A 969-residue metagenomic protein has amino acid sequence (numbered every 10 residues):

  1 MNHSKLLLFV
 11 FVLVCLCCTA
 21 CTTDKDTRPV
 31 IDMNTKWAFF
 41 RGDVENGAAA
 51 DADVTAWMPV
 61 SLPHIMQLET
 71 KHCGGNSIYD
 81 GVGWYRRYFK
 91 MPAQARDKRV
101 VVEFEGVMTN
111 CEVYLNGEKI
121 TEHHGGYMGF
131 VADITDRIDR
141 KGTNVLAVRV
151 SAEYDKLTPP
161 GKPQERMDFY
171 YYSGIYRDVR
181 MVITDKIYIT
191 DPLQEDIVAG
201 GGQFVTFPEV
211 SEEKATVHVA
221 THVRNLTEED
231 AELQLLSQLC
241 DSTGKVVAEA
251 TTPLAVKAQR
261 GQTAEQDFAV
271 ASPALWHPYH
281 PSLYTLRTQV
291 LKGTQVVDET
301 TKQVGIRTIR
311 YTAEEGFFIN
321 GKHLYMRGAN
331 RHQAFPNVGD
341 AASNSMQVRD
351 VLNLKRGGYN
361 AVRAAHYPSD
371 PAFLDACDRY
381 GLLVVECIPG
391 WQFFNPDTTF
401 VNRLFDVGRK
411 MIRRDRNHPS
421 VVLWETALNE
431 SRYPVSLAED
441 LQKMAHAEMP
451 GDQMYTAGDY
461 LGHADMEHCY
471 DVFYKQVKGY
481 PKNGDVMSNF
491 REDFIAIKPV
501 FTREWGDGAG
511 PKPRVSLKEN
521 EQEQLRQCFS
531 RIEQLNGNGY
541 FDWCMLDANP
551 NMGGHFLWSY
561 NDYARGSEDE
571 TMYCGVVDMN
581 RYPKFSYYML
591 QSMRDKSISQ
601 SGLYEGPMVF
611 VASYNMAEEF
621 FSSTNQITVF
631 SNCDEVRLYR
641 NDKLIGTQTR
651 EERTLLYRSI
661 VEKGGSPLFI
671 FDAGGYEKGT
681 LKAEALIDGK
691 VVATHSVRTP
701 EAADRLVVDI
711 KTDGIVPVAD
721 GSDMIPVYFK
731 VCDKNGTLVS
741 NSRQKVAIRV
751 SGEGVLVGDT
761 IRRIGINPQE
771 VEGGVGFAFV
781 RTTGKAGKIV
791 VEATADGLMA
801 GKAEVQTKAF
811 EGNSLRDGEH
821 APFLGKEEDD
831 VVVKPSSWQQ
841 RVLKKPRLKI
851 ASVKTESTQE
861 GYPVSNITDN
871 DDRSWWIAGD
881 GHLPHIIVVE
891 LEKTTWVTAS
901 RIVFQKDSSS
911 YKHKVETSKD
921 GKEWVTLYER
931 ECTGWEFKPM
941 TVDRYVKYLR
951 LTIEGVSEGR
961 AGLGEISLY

Functional and structural regions predicted by a protein language model:
D24-E103, P159-R166, Y172-I175, D185-I187 (+3 more regions): Extended carbohydrate-recognition surfaces in non-catalytic/accessory domains of CAZymes and lectin-like proteins
P29-G47, M167, Y171-G174, M181 (+6 more regions): Substrate-binding clefts and catalytic carboxylate motifs of secreted carbohydrate-active enzymes
D43, D80-E195, L226, L382-L383 (+6 more regions): Accessory beta-strand-rich segments of carbohydrate-active enzymes
W57, L115, G825-K893, V903-K912 (+2 more regions): Disordered, acidic Ser/Thr/Pro-rich linker "stalks" and the adjacent N-terminal cap of the next globular domain
H64-M91, A95-F104, M108-L115, T121-H124 (+8 more regions): Active-site-adjacent substrate/metal-binding segments within catalytic domains of carbohydrate-active enzymes
K214-A255, A264-Q266, N625-T647, G679-A685 (+2 more regions): Beta-strand-rich binding/interaction modules
V351-N353, A361-L590, Y604-F610, A617-E618 (+1 more regions): Substrate-binding/catalytic cleft of secreted carbohydrate-active enzymes, primarily glycoside hydrolases
D880-L883, K906-Y969: Trp- and acidic/polar-enriched beta-sheet ligand-binding modules for extracellular glycan and matrix recognition
